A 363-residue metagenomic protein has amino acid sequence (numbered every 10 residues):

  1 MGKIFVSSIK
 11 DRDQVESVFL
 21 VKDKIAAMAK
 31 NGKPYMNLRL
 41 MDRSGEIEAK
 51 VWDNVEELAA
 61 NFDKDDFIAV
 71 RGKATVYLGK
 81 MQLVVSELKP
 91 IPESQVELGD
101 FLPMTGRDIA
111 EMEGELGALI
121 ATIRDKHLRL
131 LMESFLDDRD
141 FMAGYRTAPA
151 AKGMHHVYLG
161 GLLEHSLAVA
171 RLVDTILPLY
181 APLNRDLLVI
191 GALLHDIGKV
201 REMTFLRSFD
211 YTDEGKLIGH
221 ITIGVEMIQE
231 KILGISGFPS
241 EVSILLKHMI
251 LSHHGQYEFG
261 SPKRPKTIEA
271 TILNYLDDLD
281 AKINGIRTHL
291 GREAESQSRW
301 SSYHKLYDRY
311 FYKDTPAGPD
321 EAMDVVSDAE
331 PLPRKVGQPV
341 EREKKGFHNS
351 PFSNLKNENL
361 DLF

Functional and structural regions predicted by a protein language model:
M1-V15: OB-fold nucleic-acid-binding modules
F19, D65, V169, I250 (+1 more regions): Divalent metal-coordination and catalytic microenvironments
K24-P34, I47-E48, N54-G99: OB-fold single-stranded nucleic acid-binding module
N37-D42, F205: Short, acidic/hydrophobic/Gly-rich beta-strand patch recurrent on exposed beta strands that often constitutes part
Q82-T147, I223: Extended, charge-rich, solvent-exposed interface segments
R129-L172, L194-G198: A short mid-domain helix/strand-loop element embedded in enzyme catalytic domains that forms or borders the active-site
G153-H155, E164, T175-Q297: Divalent metal-dependent catalytic cores for phosphoryl transfer on phosphate-bearing substrates
F311-F363: Acidic, low-complexity intrinsically disordered tails
